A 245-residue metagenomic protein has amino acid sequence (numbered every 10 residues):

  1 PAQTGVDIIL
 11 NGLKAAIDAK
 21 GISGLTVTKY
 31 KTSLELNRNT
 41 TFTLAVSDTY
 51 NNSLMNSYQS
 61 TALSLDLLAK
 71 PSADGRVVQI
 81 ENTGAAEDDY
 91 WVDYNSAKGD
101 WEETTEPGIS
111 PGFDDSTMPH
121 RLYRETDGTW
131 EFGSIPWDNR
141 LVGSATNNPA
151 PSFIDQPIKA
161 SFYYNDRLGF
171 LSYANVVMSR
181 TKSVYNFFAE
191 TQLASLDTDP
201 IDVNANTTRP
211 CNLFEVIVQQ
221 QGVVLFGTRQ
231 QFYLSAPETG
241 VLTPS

Functional and structural regions predicted by a protein language model:
P1-L54, L65-T83, E87-D93: Extended, beta-strand-rich, solvent-exposed assembly scaffolds of outer structural proteins
S23-K29, A69, R121-Y123, S161 (+1 more regions): Short, exposed beta-strand/loop patches in secreted or surface proteins that constitute
T32-L34, W101, W130, L168 (+2 more regions): Hydrophobic residues embedded in beta-strands of well-ordered beta-sheets
E35-T43, P107-G108, S134-D138: Secondary-structure transition/turn motif
N39-T40, T83-A85, N95-S96, L171-N175 (+1 more regions): Short, flexible beta-strand-to-coil junctions
V77-Q79, D89-D93, P119-R121, V177 (+1 more regions): Ordered hydrophobic segments in well-structured contexts
Y94-E131, P136, S152-M178: Low-complexity, highly charged intrinsically disordered N-terminal segments that act as targeting/localization
I135-D166, L171-S245: Beta-propeller and closely related beta-pinwheel folds
